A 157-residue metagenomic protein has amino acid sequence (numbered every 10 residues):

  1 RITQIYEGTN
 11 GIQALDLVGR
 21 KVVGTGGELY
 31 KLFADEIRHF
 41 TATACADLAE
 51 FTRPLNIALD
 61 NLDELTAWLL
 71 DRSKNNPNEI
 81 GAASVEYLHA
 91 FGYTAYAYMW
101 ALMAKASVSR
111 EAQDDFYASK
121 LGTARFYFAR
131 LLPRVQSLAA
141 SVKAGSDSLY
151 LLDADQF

Functional and structural regions predicted by a protein language model:
R1-A14, V18-Y30: Catalytic phosphate/nucleotide-handling subdomain of diverse soluble enzymes
K21-G24, A34-F157: C-terminal amphipathic alpha-helical interaction region
